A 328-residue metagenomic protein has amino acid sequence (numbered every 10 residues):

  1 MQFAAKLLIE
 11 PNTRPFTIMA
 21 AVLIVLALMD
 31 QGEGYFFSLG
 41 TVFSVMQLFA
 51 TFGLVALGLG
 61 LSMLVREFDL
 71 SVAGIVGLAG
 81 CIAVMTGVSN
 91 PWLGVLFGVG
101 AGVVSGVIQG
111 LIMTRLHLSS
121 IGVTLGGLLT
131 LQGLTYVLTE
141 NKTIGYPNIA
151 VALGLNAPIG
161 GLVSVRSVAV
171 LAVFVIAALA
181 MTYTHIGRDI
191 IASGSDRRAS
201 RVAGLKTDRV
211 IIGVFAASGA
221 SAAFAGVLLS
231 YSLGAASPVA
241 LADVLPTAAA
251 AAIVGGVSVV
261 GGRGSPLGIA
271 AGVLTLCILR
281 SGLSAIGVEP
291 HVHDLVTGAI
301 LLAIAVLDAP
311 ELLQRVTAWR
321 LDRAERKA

Functional and structural regions predicted by a protein language model:
M1-L26, V175-A177, R201-R209, L283-A328: Cytosolic-side transmembrane-helix boundaries in multi-pass membrane proteins
Q2-E10, V65-F68, V104-G145, A180-H185 (+2 more regions): Short loop segments and helix-boundary regions at transmembrane helix junctions of multi-pass inner-membrane proteins
T13, L48, S120, L162-V170 (+3 more regions): Loop-to-transmembrane alpha-helix initiation sites
L23-G32, F37-S89, L111-L118, A252 (+2 more regions): Single transmembrane alpha-helix segments in multi-pass membrane proteins
G32-S44, T135-N141, A180-G187, F215-A251: Inter-helical junctions in multi-pass inner-membrane proteins, predominant in energy-converting antiporter-like
S89-G98, V104-Q109, M113, G161-S237: Helix-loop-helix "hairpin" substructures at the membrane interface of multi-pass membrane proteins
L116, S120-Y183, V210-G213, S232-L241 (+2 more regions): Transmembrane helix-bundle core of multi-pass membrane transporters and related energy-transducing complexes
A222, S232-G298: Transmembrane alpha-helical segments in multi-pass inner-membrane proteins
